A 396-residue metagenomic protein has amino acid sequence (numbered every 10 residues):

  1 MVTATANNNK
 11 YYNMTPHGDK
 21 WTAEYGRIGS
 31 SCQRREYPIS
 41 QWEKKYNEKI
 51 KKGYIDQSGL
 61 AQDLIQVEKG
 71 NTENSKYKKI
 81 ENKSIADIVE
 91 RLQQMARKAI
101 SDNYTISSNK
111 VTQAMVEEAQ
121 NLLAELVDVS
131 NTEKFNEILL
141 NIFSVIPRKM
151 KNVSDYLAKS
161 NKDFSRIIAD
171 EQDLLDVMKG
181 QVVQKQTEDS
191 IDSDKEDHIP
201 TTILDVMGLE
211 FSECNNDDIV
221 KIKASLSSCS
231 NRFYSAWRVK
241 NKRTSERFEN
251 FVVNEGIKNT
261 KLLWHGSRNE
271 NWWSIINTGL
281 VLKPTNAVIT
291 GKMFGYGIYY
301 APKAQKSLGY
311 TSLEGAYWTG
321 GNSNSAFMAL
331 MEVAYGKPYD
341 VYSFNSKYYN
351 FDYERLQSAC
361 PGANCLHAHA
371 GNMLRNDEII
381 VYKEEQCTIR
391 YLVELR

Functional and structural regions predicted by a protein language model:
M1-Y11, P16-T22, I28-R35, S40 (+2 more regions): Intrinsically disordered, low-complexity terminal and linker regions
V2, H17, E24-I28, S267 (+4 more regions): Structured beta-strand/turn binding interfaces of compact recognition modules in eukaryotic regulators
Y12, H17-Y37, I275-Y296, N324: N-terminal accessory/precursor segments of enzymes
D19, E43, N269, L280 (+2 more regions): Residue-level marker of positions within ordered structural domains that often coincide with functionally constrained
N47-N71, L282-R375: ADP-ribosyltransferase catalytic core
N231-Y310, Y317, S323: Long, positively charged binding patches that form subdomain-scale interaction surfaces for polyanionic ligands
